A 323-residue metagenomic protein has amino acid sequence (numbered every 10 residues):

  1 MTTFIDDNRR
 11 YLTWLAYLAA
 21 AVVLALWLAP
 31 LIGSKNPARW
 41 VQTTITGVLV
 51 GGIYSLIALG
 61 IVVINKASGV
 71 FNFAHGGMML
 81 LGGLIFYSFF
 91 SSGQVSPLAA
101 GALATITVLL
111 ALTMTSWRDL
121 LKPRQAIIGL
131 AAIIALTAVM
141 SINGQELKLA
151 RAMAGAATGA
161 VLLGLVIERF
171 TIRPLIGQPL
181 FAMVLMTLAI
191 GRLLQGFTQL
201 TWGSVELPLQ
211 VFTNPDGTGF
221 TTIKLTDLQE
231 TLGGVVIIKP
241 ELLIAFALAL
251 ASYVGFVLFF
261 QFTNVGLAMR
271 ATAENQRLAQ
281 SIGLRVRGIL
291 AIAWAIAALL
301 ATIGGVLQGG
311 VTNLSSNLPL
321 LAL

Functional and structural regions predicted by a protein language model:
T2-I57, F71, I85-F86, S91-S116 (+3 more regions): Membrane-interfacial amphipathic/re-entrant helices at transmembrane-helix boundaries
T44-V48, S55, L81, A154-T158 (+4 more regions): Residue-level signature of the transmembrane alpha-helical core of multi-pass small-molecule transporters
V50-I61, A74-G93, L103, L130-M140 (+4 more regions): Hydrophobic alpha-helical segments within and immediately flanking transmembrane helices of multi-pass membrane proteins
G52, I61-G83, S96-A100, D119-G129 (+4 more regions): Short, non-helical or kinked segments that cap or interrupt transmembrane helices
Q94-L98, L185, R192-L232: Extracellular/periplasmic helix-loop junction at the C-terminal end of a transmembrane helix in multi-pass membrane
S96-I190, F197: Alpha-helical transmembrane segments within multi-pass membrane transporters and channels
A157-L162, T187-V205, L242-L243, L250 (+1 more regions): Mid-bilayer segments of alpha-helical transmembrane spans in multi-pass integral membrane proteins that mediate
G234-L314: Helix-loop-helix "hairpin" substructures at the membrane interface of multi-pass membrane proteins
